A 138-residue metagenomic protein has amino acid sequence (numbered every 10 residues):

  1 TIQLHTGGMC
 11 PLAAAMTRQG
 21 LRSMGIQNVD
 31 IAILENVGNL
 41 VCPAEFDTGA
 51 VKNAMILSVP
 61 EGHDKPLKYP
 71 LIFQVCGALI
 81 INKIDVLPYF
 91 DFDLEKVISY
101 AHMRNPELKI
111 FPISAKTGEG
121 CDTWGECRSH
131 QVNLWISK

Functional and structural regions predicted by a protein language model:
T1-G49, F73: Nucleotide-state-sensitive switch-loop elements of NTP-binding domains
T1-Q3, N53, I110-P112: Conserved beta-strand scaffold positions in the cores of enzyme catalytic domains, especially in NTP/NDP-utilizing
H5-T6, D30-I31, Y69, F111 (+1 more regions): Extended interaction regions within the primary functional domain
T6, S58-V59, A115: Cofactor-binding loop segments of dinucleotide-utilizing enzymes, especially the Rossmann-like FAD- and NAD(P)+-binding
P11-A14, R18, L34, P66 (+3 more regions): Amphipathic alpha-helical transducer elements in NTP-driven molecular machines
V37, I81, T117-E119: Short glycine-rich loop/turn motifs that provide flexible caps or phosphate-binding loops at active sites
N39-K52, I56-L108: Conserved C-terminal guanine-recognition region of P-loop GTPase G domains, centered on the G4
D85-K138: Canonical P-loop GTPase G-domain recognition
